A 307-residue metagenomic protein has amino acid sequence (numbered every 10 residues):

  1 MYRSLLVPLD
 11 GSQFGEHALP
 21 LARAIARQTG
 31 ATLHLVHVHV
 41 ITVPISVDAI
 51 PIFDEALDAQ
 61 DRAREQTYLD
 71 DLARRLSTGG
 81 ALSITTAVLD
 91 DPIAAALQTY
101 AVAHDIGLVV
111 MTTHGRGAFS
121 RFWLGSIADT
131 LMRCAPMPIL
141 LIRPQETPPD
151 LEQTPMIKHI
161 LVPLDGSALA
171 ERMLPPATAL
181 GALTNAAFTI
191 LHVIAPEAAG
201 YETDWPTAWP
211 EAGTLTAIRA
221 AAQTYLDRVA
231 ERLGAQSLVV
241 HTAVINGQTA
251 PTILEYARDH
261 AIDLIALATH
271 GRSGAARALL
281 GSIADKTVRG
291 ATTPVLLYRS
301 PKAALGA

Functional and structural regions predicted by a protein language model:
M1, A24-Q28, Q98-P149, E255-A307: Gly/Ser-rich helix-loop-strand patches that form or flank binding pockets for ribonucleotide-derived cofactors
M1, F14, V43, R74-V109 (+3 more regions): Structural beta-alpha unit
M1-F53, P155-P210, L238-A243, G290 (+1 more regions): Small/aliphatic-rich secondary-structure junction motif
Y2-F53, L57-R75, G79-V102, G107-L108 (+3 more regions): The feature marks the first
L5, L69, L174, Y225-L226 (+1 more regions): Fold-core signature of tandem repeat domains
R23, R74, D129, T178 (+3 more regions): Active-site phosphate/pyrophosphate- and oxyanion-stabilizing loops and adjacent acidic/basic residues in soluble
F53-T67, W209-T224: A short acidic, glycine-rich active-site loop that binds or catalyzes chemistry on phosphate/adenosine moieties
E146-K158: Intrinsically disordered, low-complexity Ser/Thr-rich linker and spacer segments in cell-wall-related proteins
